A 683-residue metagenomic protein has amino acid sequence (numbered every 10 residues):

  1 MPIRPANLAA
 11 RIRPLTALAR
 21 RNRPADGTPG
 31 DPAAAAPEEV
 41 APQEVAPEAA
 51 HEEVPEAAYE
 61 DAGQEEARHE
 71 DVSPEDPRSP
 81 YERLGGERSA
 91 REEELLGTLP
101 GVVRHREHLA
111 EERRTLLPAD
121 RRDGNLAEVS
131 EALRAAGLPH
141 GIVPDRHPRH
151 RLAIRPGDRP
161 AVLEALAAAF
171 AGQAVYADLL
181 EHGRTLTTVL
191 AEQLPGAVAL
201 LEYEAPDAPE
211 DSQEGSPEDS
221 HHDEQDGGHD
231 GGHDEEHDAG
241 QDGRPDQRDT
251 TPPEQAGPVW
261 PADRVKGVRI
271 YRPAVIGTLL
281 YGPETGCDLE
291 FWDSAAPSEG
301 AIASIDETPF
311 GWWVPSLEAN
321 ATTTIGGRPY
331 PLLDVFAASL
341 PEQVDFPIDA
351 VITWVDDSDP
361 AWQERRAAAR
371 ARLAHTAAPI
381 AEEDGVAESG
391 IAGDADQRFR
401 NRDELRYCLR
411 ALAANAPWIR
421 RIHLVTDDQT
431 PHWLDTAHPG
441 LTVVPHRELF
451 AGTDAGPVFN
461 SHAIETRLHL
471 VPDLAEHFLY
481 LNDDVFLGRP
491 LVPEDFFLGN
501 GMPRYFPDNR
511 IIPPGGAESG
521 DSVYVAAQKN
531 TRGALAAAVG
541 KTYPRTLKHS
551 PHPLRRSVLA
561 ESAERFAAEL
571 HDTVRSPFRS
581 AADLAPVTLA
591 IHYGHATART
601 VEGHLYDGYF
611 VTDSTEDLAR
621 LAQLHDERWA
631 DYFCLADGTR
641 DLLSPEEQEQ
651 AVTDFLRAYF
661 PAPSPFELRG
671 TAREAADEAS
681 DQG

Functional and structural regions predicted by a protein language model:
P2-G30, D71-P209, D246-R269: Noncatalytic N-terminal accessory/assembly modules of large enzymes
P37-E38, P42-Q43, P47-H51, P55 (+10 more regions): Intrinsically disordered, low-complexity repeat/linker tracts enriched for polar/charged residues
P80-H150, P156-D158, L317-E448, A598 (+2 more regions): N-terminal anchoring/stem segment of glycosyltransferases
A161-F170, G608-S664: PAPS-dependent sulfotransferase catalytic core
E214, T430, R467-I512: GT-A fold catalytic core of metal-dependent nucleotide-sugar glycosyltransferases, centered on the diacidic
W433-L474: Active-site-proximal specificity loops/subdomain of glycosyltransferases
F497, P503-P577, A581: Long, charge-rich alpha-helical interaction segments
A568-T600: P-loop NTPase catalytic cores that bind/hydrolyze ATP
